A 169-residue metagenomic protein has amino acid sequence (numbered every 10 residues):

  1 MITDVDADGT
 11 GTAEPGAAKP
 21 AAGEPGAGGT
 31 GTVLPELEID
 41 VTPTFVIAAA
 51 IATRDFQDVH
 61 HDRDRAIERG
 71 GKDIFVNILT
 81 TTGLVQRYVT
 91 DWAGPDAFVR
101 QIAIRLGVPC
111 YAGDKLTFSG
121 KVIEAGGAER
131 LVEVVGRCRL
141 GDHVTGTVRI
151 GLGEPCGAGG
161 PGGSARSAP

Functional and structural regions predicted by a protein language model:
M1-G11, P15-L37, C110-P169: HotDog/MaoC-like acyl-thioester-processing domains
I2-G11, P20-I74: Catalytic strand-loop segment that frames the active site of acyl-thioester-processing enzymes
L37, T44, V59-D64, N77-T82 (+4 more regions): Surface-exposed loop/turn and secondary-structure junction residues enriched for glycine/proline
I51-D55, T90-G94, L140: Short, intrinsically disordered, mixed-charge
T53-R54, R65-A66, Q101, F118 (+2 more regions): Short, charged/polar low-complexity linear motifs in solvent-exposed/disordered segments
E68-V76, T80-V122: Hydrophobic beta-strand-centered segment that forms part of the acyl-chain substrate-binding groove
